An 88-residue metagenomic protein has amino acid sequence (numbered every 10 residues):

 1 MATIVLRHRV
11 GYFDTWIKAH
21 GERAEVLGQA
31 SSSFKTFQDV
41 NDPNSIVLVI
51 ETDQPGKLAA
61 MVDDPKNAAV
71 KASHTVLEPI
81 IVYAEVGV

Functional and structural regions predicted by a protein language model:
M1-A2, V88: Absolute protein N-terminus
A2-R9, F37-D64: Short, well-ordered beta-strand segments in beta-rich or mixed alpha/beta enzyme and ligand-binding folds
R9-A19: Short, surface-exposed ligand-recognition loops at beta-strand->loop->(often short) alpha-helix junctions that present
I17-K35, D53-A84: An amphipathic, aromatic/His-enriched active-site/gating alpha helix that lines ligand/cofactor pockets
N41, H74, V86-V88: Residue-level detector of flexible, active-site-proximal loop/helix-junction positions within diverse enzyme catalytic
